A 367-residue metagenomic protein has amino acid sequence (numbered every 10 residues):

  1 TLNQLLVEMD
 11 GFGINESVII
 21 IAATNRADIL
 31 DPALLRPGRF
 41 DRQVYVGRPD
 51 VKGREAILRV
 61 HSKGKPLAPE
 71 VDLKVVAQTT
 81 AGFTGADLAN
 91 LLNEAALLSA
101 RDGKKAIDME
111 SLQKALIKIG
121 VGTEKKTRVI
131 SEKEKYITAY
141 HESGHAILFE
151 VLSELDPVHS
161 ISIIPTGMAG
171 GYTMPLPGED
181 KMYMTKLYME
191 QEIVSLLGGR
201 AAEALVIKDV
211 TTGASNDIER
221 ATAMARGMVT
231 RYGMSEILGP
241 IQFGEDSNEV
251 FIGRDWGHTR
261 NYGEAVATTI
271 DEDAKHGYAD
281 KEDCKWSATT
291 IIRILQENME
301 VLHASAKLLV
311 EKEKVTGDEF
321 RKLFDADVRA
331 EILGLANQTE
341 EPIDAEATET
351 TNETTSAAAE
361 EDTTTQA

Functional and structural regions predicted by a protein language model:
T1-R42: Conserved catalytic/switch belt of AAA+ P-loop NTPases
L5, T24, F40, R54 (+8 more regions): Residue-level signature of catalytic and energy-coupling elements of molecular machines, predominantly ATP/GTP-dependent
F12-I19, P32-A33, V46-Q113, K118-T123 (+4 more regions): Conserved C-terminal "switch" segment of AAA+ ATPases
I14-V18, K133, H303: Short loop/turn elements that form and flank the Walker-type P-loop nucleotide-binding site in RecA-like NTPase cores
A22-A27, P49, V151-L152: A short beta-strand-to-loop transition that corresponds to the Sensor-1 phosphate-sensing loop of AAA+ P-loop ATPases
Q43-K52, K65, E179-T185, T212-A214: Flexible beta-alpha connector loops of hexameric P-loop NTPases
T127-I137: Short pre-active-site segment immediately N-terminal to the catalytic Zn-binding motif
I137-A139, A146-A367: Soluble catalytic regions of large protease machineries
